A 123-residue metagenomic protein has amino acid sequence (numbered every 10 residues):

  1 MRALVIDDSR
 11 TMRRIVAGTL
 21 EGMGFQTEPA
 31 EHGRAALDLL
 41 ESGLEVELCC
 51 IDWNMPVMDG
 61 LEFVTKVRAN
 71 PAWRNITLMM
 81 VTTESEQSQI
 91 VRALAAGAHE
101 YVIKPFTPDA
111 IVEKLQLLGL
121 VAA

Functional and structural regions predicted by a protein language model:
R14-G22: Charged docking surfaces used in two-component/phosphorelay signaling
P29-D38, G60: Helix N-cap/capping motif at the beta->alpha junctions
D38, L61-R74: Short amphipathic alpha-helix used as the core "switch/output" element in two-component signaling
L44-C50: Active-site beta3 strand of CheY-like receiver
M55: Receiver (REC) domain active-site loop signature in two-component systems and cognate sites in sensor histidine kinases
E62, S85-E100: Alpha4 helix (beta4-alpha4-beta5 surface) of REC/receiver domains from two-component response regulators
F106-L115: C-terminal output helix
